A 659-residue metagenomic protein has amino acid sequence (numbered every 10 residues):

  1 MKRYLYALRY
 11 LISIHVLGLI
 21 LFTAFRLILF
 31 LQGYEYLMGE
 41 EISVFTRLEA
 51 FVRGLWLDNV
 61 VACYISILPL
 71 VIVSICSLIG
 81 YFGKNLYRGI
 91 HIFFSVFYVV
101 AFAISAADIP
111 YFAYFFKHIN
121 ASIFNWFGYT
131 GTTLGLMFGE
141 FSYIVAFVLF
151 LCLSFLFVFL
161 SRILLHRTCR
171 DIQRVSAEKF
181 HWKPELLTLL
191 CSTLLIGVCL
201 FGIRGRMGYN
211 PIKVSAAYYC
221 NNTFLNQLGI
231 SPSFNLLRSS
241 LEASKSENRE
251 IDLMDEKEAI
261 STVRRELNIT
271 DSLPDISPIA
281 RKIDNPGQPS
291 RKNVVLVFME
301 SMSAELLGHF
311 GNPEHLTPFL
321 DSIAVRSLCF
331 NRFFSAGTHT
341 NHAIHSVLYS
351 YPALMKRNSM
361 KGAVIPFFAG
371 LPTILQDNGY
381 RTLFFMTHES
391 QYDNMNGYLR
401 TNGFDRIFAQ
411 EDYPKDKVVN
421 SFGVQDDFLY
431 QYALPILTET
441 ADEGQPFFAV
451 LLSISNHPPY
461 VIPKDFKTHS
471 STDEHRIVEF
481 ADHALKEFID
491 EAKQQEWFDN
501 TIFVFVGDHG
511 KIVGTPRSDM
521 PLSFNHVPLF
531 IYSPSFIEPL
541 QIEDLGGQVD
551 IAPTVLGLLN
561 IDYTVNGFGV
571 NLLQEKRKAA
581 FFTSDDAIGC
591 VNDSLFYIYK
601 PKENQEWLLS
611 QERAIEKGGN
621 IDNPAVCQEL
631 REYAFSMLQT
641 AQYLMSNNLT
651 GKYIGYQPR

Functional and structural regions predicted by a protein language model:
K2-N248: Transmembrane and membrane-interface helices of multi-pass, inner-membrane envelope-modifying transferases
R3-A7, N85, S122, T132 (+9 more regions): Exposed alpha-helical structural elements
L21, N120, T130-G131, I230-F234 (+7 more regions): Alpha-helix initiation and N-capping motif
F30, I109-F112, L164-R167, N222 (+3 more regions): Charged, low-complexity, helix-prone segments enriched in Lys/Glu/Asp/Gln
K84-N85, E247-E258, M360-V364, F568-V570: Short alpha-helical "patches" and their helix-cap loops
Y129, Y218, N222-T223, G229-F234 (+3 more regions): The feature marks either
R265-R659: Solvent-exposed soluble domains appended to multi-pass membrane proteins
